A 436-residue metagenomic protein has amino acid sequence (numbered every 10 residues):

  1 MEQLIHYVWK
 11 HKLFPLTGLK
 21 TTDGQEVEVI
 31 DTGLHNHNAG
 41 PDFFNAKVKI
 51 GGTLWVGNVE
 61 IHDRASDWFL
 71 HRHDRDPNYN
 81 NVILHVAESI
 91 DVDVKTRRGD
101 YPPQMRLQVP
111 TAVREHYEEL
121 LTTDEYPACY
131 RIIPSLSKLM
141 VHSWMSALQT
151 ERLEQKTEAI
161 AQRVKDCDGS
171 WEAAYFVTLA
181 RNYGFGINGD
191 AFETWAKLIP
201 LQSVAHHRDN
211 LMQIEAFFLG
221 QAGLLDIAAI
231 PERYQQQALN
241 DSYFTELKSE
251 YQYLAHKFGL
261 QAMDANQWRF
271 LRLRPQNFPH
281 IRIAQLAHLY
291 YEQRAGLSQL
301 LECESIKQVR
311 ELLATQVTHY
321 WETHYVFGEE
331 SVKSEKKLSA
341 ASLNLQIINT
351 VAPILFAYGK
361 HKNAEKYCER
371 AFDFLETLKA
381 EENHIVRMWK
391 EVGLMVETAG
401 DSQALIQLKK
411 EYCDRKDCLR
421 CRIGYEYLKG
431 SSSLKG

Functional and structural regions predicted by a protein language model:
M1-Y7: N-terminal "leader" segments that precede or initiate the main folded domain
Y7-S66: N-terminal ordered "arm"
T32-H37, N45-I50, D67-R75, I90-T96 (+1 more regions): Catalytic micro-motifs at enzyme active sites that drive phosphoryl/nucleotidyl and oxygen chemistry
A39, D76, C421: Short, structured segments at the rim of ligand-binding sites
E60-K138: A surface-exposed, charged beta-strand/loop segment in the N-terminal or early-internal portion of soluble proteins
E118-E172: Extended, acidic-biased charged interface segments
T150-A404, D417: Hydrophobic, aromatic-lined core segments that form the binding pocket/scaffold for planar heteroaromatic ligands
E391-G436: Acidic, carboxylate-rich catalytic segments that either coordinate divalent cations
